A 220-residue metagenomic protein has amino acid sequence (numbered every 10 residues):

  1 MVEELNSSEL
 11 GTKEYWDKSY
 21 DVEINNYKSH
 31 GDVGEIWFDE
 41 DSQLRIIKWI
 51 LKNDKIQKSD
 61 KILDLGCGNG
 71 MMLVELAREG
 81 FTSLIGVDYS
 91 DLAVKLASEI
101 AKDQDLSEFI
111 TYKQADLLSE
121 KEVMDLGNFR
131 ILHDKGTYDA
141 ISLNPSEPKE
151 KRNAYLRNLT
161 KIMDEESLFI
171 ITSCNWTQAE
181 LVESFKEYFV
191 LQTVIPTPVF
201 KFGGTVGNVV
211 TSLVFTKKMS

Functional and structural regions predicted by a protein language model:
M1-G31, E40-D41: N-terminal, positively charged/glycine-rich alpha-helical extensions of SAM-dependent methyltransferases
I36-K58: Conserved alpha-helix/loop element of class I SAM-dependent methyltransferases that forms part of the SAM/SAH-binding
L63-E120: Class I SAM-dependent methyltransferase SAM/SAH-binding core
E122-L132: A short acidic, Gly/Pro-enriched loop at the edge of an enzyme's catalytic core that lines a small-molecule cofactor
R130-K149: A short SAM/SAH-binding and catalytic strip from SAM-dependent methyltransferases
K149-E165: A short glycine-rich, Lys/Arg-flanked "PGG" loop and its adjoining helix->strand segment in the class I
E166-S173: Conserved beta-strand signature within the Rossmann-like core of class I S-adenosyl-L-methionine
Q178-S220: Class I S-adenosyl-L-methionine
